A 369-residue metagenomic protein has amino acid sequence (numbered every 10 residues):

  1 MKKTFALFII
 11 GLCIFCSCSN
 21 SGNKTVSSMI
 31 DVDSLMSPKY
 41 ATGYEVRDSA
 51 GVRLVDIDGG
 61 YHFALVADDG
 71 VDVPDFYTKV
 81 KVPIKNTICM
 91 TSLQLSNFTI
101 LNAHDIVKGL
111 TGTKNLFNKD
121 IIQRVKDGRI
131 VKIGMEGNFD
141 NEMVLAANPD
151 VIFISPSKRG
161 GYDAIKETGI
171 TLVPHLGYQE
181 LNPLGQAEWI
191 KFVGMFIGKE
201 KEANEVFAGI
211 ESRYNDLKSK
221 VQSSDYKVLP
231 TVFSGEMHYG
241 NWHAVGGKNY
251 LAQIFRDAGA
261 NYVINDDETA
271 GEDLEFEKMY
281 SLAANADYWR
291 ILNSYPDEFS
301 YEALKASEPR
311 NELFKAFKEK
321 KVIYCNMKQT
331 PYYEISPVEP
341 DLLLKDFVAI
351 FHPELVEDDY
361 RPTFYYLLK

Functional and structural regions predicted by a protein language model:
M1-T4, F8: Positively charged n-region of N-terminal signal peptides that target proteins for export
C13-S17: C-terminal motif of bacterial Sec signal peptides marking the signal peptidase cleavage site
C18-L95, E202-F233, K318, P331 (+2 more regions): Bacterial Sec-exported substrate-binding components of ABC uptake systems
R53, A64-L145, V151-F153: A short, structured surface patch at a secondary-structure boundary
A103, T168-T171, A258, K318: Short, structured coil segments at secondary-structure junctions
R129, D140, A146, D150-N241 (+3 more regions): Extracytoplasmic substrate-binding proteins
K158-E167, N293-K305: A ligand-binding cleft/hinge motif common to bilobed small-molecule-binding domains
L217-E302: Flexible, glycine-rich surface segments
